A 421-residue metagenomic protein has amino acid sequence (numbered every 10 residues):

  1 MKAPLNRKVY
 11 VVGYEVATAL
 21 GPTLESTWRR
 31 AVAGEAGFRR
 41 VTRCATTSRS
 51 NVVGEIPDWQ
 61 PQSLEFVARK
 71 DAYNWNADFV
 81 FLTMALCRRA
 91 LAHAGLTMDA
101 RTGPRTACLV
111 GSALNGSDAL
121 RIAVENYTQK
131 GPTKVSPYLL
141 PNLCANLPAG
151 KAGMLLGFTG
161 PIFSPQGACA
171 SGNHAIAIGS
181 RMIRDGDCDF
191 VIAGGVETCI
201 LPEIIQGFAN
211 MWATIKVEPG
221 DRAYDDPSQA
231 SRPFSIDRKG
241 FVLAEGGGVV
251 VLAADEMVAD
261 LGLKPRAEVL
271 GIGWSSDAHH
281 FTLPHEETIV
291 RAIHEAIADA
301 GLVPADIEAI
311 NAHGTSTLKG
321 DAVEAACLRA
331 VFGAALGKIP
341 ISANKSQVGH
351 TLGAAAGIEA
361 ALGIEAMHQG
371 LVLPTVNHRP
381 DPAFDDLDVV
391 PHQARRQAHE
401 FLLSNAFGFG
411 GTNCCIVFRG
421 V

Functional and structural regions predicted by a protein language model:
M1-Y73, E256-L270, A361-T375, C414 (+1 more regions): ACP-dependent fatty acid/polyketide chain-elongation machinery
R7-V12, V32-V41, P219-A300, E308-A309: Condensing-enzyme catalytic core mediating Claisen C-C bond formation in acyl metabolism
V11, E35-Q166, V196-G207, P304-A322: Conserved beta-ketoacyl condensing-enzyme motif
G13, A31, C87, C108 (+10 more regions): Conserved small-residue
V16, V67-R88, V135-C144, I162-A177 (+4 more regions): Active-site pocket-shaping loop/turn-to-helix segments
T83-G95, A145-P148, G153-L156, P161-E197 (+4 more regions): Active-site-proximal alpha-helical scaffold in enzymes
Q129-S136, A177, R181, E197-V258 (+1 more regions): Glycine-/small-residue-rich "gating" segment that lines the acyl/pantetheine channel and substrate pocket
D187-K239, I272-E286, G314-A322, K338-D388: Acyl-CoA/ACP chain-elongation machinery
